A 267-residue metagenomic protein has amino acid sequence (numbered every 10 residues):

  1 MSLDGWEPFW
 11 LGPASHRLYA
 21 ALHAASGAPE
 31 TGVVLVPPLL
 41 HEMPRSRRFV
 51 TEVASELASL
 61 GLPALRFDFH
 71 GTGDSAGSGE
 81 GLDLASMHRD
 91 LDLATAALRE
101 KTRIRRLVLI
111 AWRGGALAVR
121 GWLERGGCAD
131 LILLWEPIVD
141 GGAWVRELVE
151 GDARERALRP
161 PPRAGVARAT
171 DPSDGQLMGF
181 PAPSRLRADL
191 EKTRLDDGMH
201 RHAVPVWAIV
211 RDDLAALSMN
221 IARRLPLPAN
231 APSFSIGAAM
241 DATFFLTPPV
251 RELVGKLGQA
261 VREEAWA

Functional and structural regions predicted by a protein language model:
M1-T31: N-terminal cap/lid segment of alpha/beta-hydrolase-fold proteins
S15, A24-D68: Short, surface-exposed "cap/lid" segments of acyl-processing enzymes
L40, F69-D74, V139: Alpha/beta-hydrolase active-site loop signature
F49-V50, S78-D83, A239-T243: Short glycine-enriched, charge-decorated loop/helix-capping segments at active-site entrances that position
T72-R106: Catalytic nucleophile-loop/oxyanion-hole region of alpha/beta-hydrolase and closely related hydrolase-like folds
V108-R120, E136: Gly/Ala-rich beta-loop-alpha elbow adjacent to hydrolase catalytic centers
G121, R125: Active-site signature of alpha/beta-hydrolase-fold catalytic machinery across serine- and Asp/Cys-nucleophile hydrolases
G126-A267: The alpha/beta-hydrolase serine catalytic core
